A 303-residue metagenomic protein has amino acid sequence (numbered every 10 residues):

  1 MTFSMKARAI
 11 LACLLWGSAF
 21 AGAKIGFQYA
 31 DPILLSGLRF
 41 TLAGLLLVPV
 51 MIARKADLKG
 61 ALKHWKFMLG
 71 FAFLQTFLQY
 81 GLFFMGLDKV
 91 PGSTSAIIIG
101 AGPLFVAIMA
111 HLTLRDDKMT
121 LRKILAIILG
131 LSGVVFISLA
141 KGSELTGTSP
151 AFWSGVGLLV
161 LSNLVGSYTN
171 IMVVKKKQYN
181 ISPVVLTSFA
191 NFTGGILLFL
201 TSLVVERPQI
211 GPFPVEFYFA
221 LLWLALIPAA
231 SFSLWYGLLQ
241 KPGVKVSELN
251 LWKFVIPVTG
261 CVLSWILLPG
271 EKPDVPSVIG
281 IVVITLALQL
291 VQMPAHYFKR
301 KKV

Functional and structural regions predicted by a protein language model:
M1-G37, L145-K175, I196-L200, L221 (+3 more regions): Glycine-/small-residue-enriched transmembrane alpha-helix faces in small-molecule transporters and effluxers
L15, A19-F20, M51-I99, V135-I137 (+1 more regions): Specific transmembrane alpha-helical segments of multi-pass solute transporters/efflux pumps, especially DMT/EamA
G17, A21, A72-F77, G81 (+8 more regions): Hydrophobic/small/kink-forming positions within alpha-helical transmembrane segments of polytopic membrane proteins
G22-P32, L87-D88, S138-A151, L203-E216 (+1 more regions): Membrane-interface helix termini and inter-helical loops of multi-pass transporters
Y29-L78, F105-M109, V165-T169, T187-E206 (+1 more regions): Transmembrane alpha-helices of multi-pass small-molecule transport proteins
L34, F40-L45, F84-K123, K245-I266: Specific alpha-helical transmembrane segments that line the substrate/conduction pathway and gating interfaces
L38, T94-A101, M172-G195, P228-I266: Helix-helix packing/entry segments at the starts of transmembrane helices
L47, L69, A101, M109 (+3 more regions): Hydrophobic transmembrane alpha-helices of multi-pass small-molecule transport proteins
